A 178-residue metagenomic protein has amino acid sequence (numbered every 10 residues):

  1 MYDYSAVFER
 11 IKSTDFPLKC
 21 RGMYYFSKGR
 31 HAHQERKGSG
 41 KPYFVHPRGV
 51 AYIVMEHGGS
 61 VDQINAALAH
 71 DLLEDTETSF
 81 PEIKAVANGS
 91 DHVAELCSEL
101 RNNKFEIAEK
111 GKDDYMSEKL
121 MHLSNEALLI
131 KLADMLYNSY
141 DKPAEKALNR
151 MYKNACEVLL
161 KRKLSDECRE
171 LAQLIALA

Functional and structural regions predicted by a protein language model:
M1-A178: Active-site helical microenvironments for divalent-metal-assisted chemistry
